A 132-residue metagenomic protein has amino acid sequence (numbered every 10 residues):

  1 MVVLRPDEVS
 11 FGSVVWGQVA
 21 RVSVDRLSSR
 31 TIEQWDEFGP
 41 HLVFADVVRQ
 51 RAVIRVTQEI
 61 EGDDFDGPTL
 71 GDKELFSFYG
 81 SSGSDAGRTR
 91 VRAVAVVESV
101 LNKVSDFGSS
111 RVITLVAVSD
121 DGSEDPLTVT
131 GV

Functional and structural regions predicted by a protein language model:
M1, D72-L75, E124: Generic N-terminal initiation segments characterized by hydrophobic and/or small/turn-forming residues
M1-T57, R88-V112: Solvent-exposed edge beta-strands and adjacent loop segments that serve as assembly or binding interfaces
E33-Q34, D64, P126-G131: Flexible, membrane-facing loop/turn or short amphipathic-helix motifs that contact lipid bilayers or gate lipid-binding
E37, P68-G71, D106-G108, T128-T130: Surface-exposed beta-strand edges and their flanking turn/coil or helix-capping segments
A45-Q50, Y79-G83, V104-S105, A117-G122: Glycine-rich loops and low-complexity Gly/Arg-rich segments that provide flexible linkers or classic glycine-based
Q58-G62, A117-S119: Short beta-strand-to-loop capping motifs
I60-E98: Short, acidic/charged, Gly/Pro-enriched secondary-structure junctions
S109-V132: Protruding loop/beta-arch "assembly-hinge" segments enriched in small, turn-prone residues
